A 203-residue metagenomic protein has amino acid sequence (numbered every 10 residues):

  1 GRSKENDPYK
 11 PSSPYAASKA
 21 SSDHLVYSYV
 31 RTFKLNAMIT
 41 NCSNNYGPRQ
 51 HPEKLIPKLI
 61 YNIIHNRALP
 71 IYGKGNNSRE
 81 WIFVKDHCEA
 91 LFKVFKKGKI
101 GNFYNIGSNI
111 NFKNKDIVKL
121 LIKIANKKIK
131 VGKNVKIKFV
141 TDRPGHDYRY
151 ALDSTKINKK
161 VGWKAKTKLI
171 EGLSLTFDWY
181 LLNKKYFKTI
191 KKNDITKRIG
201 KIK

Functional and structural regions predicted by a protein language model:
G1-I39, Y46, Q50-P52: Catalytic helix-loop patch of NAD(P)-dependent Rossmann-fold dehydrogenases
N44-N45, N77: A short, flexible beta-alpha/helix-coil linker loop
P57, I63-K203: C-terminal substrate-binding subdomain of Rossmann-fold SDR/epimerase-dehydratase oxidoreductases
